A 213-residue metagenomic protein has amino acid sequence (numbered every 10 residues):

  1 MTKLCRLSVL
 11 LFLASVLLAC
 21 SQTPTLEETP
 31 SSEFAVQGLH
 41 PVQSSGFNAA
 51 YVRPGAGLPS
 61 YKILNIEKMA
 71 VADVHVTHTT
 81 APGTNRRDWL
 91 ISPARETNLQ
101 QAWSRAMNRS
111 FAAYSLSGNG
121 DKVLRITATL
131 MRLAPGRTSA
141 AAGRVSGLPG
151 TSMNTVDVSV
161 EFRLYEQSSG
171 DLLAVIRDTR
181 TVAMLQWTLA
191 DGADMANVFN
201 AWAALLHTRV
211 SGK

Functional and structural regions predicted by a protein language model:
M1-V9: Bacterial N-terminal signal peptides that target proteins for export
V16-A19: C-terminal motif of bacterial Sec signal peptides marking the signal peptidase cleavage site
S21-P24: Bacterial signal peptide processing site
E28-A50: Post-signal peptide N-terminal segment of mature Sec-exported envelope proteins
S45-G55, K68-A72: An ectodomain-focused feature that recognizes extracytoplasmic/extracellular
P59-T127: N-terminal segment of the mature soluble domain
R86-I91, S152, Y165-V210: Short secondary-structure boundary motifs at beta->alpha junctions and helix caps
R109, A113-S169, A183-L189: Surface-exposed short loop/turn segments
